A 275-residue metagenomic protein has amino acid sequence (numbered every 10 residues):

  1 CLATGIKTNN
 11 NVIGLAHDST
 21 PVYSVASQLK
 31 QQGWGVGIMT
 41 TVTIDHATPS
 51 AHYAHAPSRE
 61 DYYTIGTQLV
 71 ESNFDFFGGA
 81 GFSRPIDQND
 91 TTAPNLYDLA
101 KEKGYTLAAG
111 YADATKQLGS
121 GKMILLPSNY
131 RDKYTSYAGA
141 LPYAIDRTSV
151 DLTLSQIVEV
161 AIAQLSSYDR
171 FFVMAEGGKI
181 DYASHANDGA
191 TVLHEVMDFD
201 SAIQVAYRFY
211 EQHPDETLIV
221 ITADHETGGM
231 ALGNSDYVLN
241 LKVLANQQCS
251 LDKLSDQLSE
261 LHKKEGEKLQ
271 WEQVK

Functional and structural regions predicted by a protein language model:
C1-E60, I65-G66, V70, F74: Active-site nucleophile/metal-coordination loop of metallo-enzymes that catalyze phosphate/sulfate and related
H46-K275: A post-motif C-terminal structural segment
